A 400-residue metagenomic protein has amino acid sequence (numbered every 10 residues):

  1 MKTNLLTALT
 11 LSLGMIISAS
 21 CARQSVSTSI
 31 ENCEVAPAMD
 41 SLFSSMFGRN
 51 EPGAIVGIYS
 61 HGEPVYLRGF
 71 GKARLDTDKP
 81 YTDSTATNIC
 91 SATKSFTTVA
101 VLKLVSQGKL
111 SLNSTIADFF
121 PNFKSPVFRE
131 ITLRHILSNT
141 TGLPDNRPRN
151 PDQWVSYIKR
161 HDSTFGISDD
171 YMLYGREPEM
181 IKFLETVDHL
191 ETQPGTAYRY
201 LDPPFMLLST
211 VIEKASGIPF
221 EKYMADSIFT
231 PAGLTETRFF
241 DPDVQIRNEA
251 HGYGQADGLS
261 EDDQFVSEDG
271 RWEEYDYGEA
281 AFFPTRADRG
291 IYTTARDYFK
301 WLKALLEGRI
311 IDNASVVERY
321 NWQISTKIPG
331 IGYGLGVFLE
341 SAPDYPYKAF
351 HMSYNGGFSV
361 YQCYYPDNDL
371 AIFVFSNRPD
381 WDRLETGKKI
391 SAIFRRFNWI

Functional and structural regions predicted by a protein language model:
M1-I30: Bacterial Sec-dependent N-terminal signal peptides
C21-F43, S163-S168: Sec-dependent signal peptide cleavage junction
I30-I89, I400: Short, conserved catalytic-motif segment at the N-terminal edge
S41, S84, S114-T115, S163 (+1 more regions): Coil residues (strongly favoring Ser/Thr
F43, G62, T87-N113, I136 (+3 more regions): Active-site SXXK
R129-K348: Short, surface-exposed loop or secondary-structure junction motifs that flank catalytic or metal-binding residues
D344, R378-I400: Short, gly/Ser/Thr-rich active-site loops of penicillin-recognizing serine hydrolases
K348-H351, V360-R378: Short, well-ordered beta-strand elements
